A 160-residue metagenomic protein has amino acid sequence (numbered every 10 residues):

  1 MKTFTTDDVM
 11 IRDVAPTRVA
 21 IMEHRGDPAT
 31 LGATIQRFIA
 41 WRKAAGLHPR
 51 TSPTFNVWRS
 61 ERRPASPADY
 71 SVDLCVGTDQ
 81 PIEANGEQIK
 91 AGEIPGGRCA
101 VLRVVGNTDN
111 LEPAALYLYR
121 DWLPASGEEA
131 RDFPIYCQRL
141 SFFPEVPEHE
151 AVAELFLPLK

Functional and structural regions predicted by a protein language model:
M1-K160: A solvent-exposed interaction/effector surface
